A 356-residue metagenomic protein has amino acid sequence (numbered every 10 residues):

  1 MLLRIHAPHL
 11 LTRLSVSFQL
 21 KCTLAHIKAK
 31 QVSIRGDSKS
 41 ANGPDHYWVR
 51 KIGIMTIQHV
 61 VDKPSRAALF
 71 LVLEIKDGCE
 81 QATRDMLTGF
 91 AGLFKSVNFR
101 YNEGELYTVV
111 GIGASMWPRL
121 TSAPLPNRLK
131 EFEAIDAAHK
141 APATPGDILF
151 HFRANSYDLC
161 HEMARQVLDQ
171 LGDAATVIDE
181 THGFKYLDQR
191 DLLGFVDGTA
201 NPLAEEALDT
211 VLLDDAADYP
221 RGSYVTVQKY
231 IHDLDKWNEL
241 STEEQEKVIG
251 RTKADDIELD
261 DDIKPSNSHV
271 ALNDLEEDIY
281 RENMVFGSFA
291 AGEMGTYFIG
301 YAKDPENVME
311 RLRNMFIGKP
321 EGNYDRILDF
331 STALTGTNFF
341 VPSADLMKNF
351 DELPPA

Functional and structural regions predicted by a protein language model:
R4, K28-R35: Charged/polar low-complexity intrinsically disordered segments
R4-I5, Y324: Short, solvent-exposed coil/turn linker segments
A7-L10, V16, T23, I27 (+1 more regions): Short hydrophobic alpha-helical segments enriched in small aliphatic residues
L14, F18-C22, S38, N98 (+1 more regions): Prokaryotic Sec-type signal peptides and long signal-anchor helices with extended Leu/Ile/Val-rich h-regions
V32-G36, G43, G53: Residue-identity detector for glycine
I52-A356: Long, histidine/aromatic-enriched segments associated with O2/redox biology
